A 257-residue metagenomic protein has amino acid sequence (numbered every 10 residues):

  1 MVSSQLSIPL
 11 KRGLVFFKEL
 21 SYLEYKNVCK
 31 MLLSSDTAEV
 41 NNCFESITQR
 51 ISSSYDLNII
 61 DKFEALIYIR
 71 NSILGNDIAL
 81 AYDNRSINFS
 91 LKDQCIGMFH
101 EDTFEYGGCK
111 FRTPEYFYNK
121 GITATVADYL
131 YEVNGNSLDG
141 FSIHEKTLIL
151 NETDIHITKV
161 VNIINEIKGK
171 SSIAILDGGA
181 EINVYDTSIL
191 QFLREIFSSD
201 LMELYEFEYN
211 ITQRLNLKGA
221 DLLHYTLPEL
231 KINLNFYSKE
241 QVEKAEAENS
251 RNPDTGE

Functional and structural regions predicted by a protein language model:
M1-N252, E257: An amphipathic, hydrophobic-aromatic interaction surface with interspersed Lys/Arg that forms lipid/phosphate-bearing
